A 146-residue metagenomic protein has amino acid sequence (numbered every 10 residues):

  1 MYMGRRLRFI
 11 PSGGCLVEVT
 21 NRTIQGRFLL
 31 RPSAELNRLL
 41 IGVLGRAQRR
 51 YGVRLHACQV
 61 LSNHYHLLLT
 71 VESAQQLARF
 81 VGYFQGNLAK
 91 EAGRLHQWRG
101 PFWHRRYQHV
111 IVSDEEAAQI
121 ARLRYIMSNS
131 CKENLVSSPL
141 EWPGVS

Functional and structural regions predicted by a protein language model:
M1-S146: Short catalytic/metal-binding and nucleic-acid-binding patches
